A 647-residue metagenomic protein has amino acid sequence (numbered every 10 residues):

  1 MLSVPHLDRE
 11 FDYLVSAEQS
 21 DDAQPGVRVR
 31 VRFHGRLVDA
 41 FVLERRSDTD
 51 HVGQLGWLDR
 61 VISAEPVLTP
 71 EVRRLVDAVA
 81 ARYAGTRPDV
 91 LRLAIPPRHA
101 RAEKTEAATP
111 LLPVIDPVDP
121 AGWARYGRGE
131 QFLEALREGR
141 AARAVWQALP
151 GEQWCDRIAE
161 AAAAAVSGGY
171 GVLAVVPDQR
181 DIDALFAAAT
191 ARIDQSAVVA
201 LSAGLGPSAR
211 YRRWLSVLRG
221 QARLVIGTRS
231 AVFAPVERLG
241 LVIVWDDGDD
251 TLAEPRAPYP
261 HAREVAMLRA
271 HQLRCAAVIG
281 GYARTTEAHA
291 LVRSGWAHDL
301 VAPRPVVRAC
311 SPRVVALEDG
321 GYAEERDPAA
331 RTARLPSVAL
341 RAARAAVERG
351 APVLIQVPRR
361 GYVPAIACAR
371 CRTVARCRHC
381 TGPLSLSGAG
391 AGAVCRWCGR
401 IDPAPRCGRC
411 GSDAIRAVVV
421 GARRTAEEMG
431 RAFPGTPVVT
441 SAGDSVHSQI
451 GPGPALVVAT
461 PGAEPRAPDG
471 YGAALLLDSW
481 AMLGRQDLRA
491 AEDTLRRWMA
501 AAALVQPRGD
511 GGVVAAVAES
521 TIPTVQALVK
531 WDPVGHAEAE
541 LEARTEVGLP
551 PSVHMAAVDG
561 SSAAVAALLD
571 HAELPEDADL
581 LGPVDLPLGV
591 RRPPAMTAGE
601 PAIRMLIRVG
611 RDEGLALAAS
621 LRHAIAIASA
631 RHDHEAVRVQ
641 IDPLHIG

Functional and structural regions predicted by a protein language model:
M1-A316, G320-P328, S337, V347-E348 (+8 more regions): Accessory, non-ATPase domains that flank or precede helicase/AAA+ motor cores in DNA-metabolism machines
P25-R28, R284, R341-A342, R349-A351 (+2 more regions): C-terminal helicase module of SF1/SF2 nucleic-acid helicases/translocases
E65-T69, Y126, G151-C155, V175-Q179 (+9 more regions): Conserved phosphate/pyrophosphate-binding and hydrolysis machinery centered on Walker-type P-loop NTPases, extending
R143-Q147, L173-V175, L354-Q356, A367 (+1 more regions): Short hydrophobic/aromatic beta-strand immediately N-terminal to the Walker A/P-loop
D181-D194, A367-H379, R423-P437, A567 (+1 more regions): Conserved helicase motor "Helicase C" RecA-like lobe of SF1/SF2 P-loop NTPases
I193-L205, R378-H379, S385-S387, A432-D444 (+1 more regions): Conserved RecA-like helicase motor-core motifs
R334-A432: Cys/His-rich short segments
